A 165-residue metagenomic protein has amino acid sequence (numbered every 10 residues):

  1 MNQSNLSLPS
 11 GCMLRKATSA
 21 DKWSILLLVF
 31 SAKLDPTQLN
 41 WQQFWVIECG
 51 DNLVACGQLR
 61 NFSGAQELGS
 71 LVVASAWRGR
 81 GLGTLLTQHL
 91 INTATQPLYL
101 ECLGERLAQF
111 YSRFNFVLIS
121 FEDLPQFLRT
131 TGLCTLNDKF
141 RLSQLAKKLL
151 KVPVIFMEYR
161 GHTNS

Functional and structural regions predicted by a protein language model:
M1-P36, E48, V152-S165: Short amphipathic alpha-helix that is part of the acyltransferase structural core
L39-W41: Short, small/polar residue-rich loop motifs at catalytic or cofactor-binding pockets
V46, N52-R60, A65-V72: Conserved beta-strand in the GNAT
G69-S70, R78, F110: Acidic/histidine-enriched, beta-strand-rich ligand/metal-binding domains
V73, G79-N92: Conserved acetyl-CoA-binding loop-helix of GNAT-fold acetyltransferases
N92-E105: Conserved GNAT acetyl-CoA-binding A-motif
G104-G132: Conserved active-site alpha-helix within GNAT-family acetyltransferase domains
L133-S165: Acidic/histidine-enriched, glycine/proline-rich intrinsically disordered or flexible terminal extensions
